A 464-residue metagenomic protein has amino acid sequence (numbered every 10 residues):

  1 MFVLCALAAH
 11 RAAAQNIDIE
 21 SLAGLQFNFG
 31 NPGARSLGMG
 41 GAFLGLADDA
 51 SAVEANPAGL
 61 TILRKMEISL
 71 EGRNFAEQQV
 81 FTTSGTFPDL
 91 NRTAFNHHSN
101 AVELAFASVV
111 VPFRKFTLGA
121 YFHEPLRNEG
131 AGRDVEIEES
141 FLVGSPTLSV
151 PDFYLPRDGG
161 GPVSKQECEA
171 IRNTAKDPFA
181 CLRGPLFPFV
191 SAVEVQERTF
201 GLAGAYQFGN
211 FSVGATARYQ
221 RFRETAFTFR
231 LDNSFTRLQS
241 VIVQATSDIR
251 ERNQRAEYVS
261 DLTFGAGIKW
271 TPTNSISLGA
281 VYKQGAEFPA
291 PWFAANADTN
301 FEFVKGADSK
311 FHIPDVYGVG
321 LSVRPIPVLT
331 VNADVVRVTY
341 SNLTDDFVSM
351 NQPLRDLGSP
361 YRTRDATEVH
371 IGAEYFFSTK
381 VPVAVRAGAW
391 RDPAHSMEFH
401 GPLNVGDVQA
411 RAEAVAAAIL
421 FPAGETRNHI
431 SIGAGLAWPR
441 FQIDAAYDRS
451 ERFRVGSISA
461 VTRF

Functional and structural regions predicted by a protein language model:
M1-L7: Bacterial N-terminal signal peptides
H10-A14: Sec/Tat signal peptide C-region and signal peptidase I cleavage site
Q15-S36, L104-A105, V110-F464: Outer-membrane beta-barrel porins/channels
D18-F43, T61-V80: Transmembrane beta-strand segments of Gram-negative outer membrane beta-barrel proteins
G38-D49, T93-H97: Asp/Glu-centered strand-loop micro-motifs enriched in Gly/Pro and often flanked by an aromatic residue
L44-A47, V53-M66, V109-P112: Outer-membrane beta-barrel pore proteins
D48-A50, H98-S99, F311-H312, A423-G424: Short, solvent-exposed secondary-structure boundary motifs
R64-A131: Glycine-rich, N-terminal phosphate-binding loop and its surrounding beta-alpha-beta segment
